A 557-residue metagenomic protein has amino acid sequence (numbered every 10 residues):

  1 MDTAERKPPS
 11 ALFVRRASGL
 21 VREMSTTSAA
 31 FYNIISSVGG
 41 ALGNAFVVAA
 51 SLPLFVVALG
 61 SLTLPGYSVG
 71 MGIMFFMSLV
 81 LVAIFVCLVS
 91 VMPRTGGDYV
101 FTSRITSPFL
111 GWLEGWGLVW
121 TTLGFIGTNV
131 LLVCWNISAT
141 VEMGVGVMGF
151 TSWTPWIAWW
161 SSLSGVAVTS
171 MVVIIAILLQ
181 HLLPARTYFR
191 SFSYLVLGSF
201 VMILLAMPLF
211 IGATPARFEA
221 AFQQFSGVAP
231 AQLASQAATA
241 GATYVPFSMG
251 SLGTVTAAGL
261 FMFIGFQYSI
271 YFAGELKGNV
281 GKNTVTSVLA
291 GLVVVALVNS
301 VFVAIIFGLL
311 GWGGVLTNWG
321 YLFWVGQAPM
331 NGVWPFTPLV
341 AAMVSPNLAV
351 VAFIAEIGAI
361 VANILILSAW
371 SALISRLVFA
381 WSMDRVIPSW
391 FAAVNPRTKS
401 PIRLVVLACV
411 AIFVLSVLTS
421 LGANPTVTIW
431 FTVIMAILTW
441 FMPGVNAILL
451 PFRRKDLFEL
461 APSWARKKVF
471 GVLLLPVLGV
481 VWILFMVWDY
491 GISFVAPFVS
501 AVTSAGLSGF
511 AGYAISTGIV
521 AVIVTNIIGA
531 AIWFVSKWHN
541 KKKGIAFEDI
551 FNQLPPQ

Functional and structural regions predicted by a protein language model:
M1-P65, S78-V80, F225-A231, K277 (+1 more regions): Membrane-interface "cap" regions at the ends of multi-pass membrane proteins
M24, S164-Q232, I264, V288-V293 (+4 more regions): Membrane-interface loop-to-helix entry segments
M24-V48, T169-V173, A229-L309, A349-S371 (+1 more regions): Hydrophobic, membrane-embedded alpha-helices of multi-pass small-molecule transporters
G40-G165, I515-A530: Extracellular loop-to-transmembrane helix junctions
V100-T102, S107, P230-T239, S287-L367 (+1 more regions): TM-loop-TM module centered on a large, flexible mid-protein loop between adjacent transmembrane helices in multi-pass
L123, S164-S170, K277-V298, F379-L421 (+2 more regions): Loop-to-transmembrane helix boundary motifs in multi-pass membrane proteins
A139-T140, L197-A238, V303-W312, W440-L457 (+1 more regions): Hydrophobic alpha-helical segments and their helix-loop junctions in multi-pass secondary transporters
S162, A185, V394-K399, W440-V495 (+1 more regions): C-terminal membrane-solvent junction of multi-pass transporters and transport-like membrane proteins
